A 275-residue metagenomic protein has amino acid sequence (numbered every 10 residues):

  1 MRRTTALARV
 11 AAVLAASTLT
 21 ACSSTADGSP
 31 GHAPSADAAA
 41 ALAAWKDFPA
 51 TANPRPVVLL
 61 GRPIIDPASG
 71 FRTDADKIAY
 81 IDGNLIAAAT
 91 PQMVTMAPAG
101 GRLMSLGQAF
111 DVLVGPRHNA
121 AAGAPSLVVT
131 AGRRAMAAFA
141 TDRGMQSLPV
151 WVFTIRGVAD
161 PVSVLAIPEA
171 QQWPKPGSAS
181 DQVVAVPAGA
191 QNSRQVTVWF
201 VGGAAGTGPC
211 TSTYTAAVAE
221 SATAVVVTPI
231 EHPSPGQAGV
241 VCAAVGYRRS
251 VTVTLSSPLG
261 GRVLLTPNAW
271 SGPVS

Functional and structural regions predicted by a protein language model:
M1-L14, D27-G28: N-terminal export and membrane-targeting signals
T18-A21: C-terminal motif of bacterial Sec signal peptides marking the signal peptidase cleavage site
T25-F110, P125, D142-M145, P176-A217 (+2 more regions): Extracytoplasmic low-complexity, Pro/Thr/Ser/Ala/Gly-rich segments that lie immediately after a secretion/anchoring
V150, V158-P187: A short, surface-exposed interaction/processing loop segment used at functional sites
F153: Conserved histidines in hydrophobic membrane contexts and catalytic metal-binding motifs
P161-A166, V251, L255-S275: A short amphipathic beta-strand at an alpha->beta junction
V218, T223-P233: Short, aliphatic-rich beta-strand segments
P233-R248: An anionic, turn-rich surface loop/hairpin at beta-sheet edges that serves as a generic interaction/coordination patch
